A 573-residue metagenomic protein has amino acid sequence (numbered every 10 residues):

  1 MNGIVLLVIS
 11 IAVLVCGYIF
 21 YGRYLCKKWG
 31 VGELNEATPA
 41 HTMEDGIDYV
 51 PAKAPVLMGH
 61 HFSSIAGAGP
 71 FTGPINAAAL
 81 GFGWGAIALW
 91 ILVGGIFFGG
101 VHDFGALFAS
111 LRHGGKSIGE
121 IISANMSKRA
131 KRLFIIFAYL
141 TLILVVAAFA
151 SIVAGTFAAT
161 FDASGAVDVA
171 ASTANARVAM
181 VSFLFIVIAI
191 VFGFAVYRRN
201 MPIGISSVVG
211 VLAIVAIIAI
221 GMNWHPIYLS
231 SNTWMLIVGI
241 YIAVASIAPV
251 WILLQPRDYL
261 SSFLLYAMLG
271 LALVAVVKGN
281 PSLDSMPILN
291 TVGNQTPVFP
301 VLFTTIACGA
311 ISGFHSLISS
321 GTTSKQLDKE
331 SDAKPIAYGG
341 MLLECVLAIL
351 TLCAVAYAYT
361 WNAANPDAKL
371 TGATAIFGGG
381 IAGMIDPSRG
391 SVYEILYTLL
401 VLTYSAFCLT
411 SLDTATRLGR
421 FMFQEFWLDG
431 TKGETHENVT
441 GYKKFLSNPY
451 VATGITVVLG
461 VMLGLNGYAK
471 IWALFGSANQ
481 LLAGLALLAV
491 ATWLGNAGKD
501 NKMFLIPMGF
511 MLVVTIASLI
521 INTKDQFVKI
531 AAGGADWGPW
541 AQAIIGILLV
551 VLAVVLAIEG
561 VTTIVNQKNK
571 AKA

Functional and structural regions predicted by a protein language model:
N2-I19, A77-S110, G119, A179-F185 (+4 more regions): Extracellular loop-to-transmembrane helix junctions
C16-F71, S262, V301: Membrane-interface "cap" regions at the ends of multi-pass membrane proteins
R23-V50, N76-A77, W84, A88 (+5 more regions): Flexible loop linkers connecting adjacent transmembrane helices in multi-pass alpha-helical membrane transporters
A52-G114, A124-K128, V145, A150-F161 (+3 more regions): Membrane-interface helix-loop-helix modules in multi-pass membrane proteins
A68-I75, V93-A106, S110-G114, T141-G155 (+4 more regions): Membrane-helix boundary/coupling elements in multi-pass transport proteins
K128-I143, G339-V346, S391-L396, E425-L465: Loop-to-transmembrane helix boundary motifs in multi-pass membrane proteins
F194-R198, L212-L236, V244-S246, W251 (+4 more regions): Hydrophobic alpha-helical segments and their helix-loop junctions in multi-pass secondary transporters
V276-N290, L342-G380, T414: Extracellular/periplasmic helix-exit of transmembrane alpha-helices
